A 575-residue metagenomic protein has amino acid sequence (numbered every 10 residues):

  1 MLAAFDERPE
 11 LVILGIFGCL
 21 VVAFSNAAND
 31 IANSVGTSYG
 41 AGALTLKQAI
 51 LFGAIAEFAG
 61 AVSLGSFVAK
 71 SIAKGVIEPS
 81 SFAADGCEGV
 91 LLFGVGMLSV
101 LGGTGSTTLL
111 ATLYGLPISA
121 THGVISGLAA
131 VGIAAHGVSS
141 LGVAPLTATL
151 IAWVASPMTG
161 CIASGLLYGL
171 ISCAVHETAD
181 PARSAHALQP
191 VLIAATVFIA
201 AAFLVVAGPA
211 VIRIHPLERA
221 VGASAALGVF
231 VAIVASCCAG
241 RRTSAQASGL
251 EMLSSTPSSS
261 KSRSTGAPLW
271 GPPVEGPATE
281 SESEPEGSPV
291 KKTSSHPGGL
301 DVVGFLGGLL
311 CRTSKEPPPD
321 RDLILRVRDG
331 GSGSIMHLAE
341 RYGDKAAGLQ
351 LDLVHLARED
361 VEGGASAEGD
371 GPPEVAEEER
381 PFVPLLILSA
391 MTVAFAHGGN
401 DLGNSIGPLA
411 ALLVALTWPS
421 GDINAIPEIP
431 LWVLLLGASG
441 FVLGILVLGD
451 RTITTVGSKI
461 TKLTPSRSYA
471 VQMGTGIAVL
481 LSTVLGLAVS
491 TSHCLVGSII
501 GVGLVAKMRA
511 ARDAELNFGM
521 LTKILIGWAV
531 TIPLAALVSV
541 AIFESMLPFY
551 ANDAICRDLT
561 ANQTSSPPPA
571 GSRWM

Functional and structural regions predicted by a protein language model:
M1-M575: Multi-pass alpha-helical transmembrane bundle typical of ion/small-solute transporters and intramembrane aspartyl
